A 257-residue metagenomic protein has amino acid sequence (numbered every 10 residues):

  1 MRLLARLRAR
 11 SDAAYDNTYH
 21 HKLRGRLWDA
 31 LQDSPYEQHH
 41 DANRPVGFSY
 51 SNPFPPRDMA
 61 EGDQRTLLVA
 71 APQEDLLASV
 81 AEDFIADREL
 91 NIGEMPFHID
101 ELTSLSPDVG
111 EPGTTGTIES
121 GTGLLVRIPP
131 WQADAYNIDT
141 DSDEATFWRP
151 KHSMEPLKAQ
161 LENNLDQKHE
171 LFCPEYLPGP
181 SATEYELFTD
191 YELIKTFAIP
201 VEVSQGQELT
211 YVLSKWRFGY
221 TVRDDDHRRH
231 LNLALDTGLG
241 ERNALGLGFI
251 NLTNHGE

Functional and structural regions predicted by a protein language model:
M1-E257: RNA-interacting cores
